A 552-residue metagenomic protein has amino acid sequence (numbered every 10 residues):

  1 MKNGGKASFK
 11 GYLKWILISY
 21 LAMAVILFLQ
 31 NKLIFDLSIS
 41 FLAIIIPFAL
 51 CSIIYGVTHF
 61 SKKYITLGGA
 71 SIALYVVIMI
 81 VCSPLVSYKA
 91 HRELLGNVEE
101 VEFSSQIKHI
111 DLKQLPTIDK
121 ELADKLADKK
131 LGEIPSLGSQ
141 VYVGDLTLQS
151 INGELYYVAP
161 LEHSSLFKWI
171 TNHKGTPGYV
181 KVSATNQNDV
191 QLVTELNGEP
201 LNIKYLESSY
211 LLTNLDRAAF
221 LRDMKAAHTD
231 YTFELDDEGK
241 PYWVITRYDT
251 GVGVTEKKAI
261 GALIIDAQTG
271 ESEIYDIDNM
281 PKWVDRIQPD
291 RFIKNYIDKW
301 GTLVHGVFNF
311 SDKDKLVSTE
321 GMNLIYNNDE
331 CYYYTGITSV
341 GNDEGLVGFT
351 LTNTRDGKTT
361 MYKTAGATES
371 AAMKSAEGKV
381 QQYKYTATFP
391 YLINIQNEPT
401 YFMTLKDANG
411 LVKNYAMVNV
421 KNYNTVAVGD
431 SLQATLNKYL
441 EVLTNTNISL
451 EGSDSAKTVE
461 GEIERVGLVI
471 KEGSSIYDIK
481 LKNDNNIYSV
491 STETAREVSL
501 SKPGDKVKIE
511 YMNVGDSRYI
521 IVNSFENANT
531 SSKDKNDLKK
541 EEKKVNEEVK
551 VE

Functional and structural regions predicted by a protein language model:
N3-E552: Soluble extracytoplasmic regions of secretory-pathway and membrane proteins
